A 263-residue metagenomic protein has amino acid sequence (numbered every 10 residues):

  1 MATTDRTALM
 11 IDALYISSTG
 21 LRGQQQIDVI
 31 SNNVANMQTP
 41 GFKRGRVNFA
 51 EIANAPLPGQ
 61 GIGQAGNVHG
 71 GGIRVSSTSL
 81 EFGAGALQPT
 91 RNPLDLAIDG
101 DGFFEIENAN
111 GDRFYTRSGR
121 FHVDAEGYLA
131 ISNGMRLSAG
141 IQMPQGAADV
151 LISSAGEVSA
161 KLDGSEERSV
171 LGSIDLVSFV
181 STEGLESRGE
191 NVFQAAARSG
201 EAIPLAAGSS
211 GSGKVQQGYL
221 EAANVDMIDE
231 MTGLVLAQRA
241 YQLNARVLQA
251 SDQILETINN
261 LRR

Functional and structural regions predicted by a protein language model:
M1-R263: Amphipathic alpha-helical polymerization modules
